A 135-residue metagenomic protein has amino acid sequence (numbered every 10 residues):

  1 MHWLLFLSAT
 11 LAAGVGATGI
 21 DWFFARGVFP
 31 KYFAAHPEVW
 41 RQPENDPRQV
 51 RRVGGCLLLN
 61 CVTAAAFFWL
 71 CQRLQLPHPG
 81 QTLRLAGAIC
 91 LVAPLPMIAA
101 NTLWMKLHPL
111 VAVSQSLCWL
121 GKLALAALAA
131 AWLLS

Functional and structural regions predicted by a protein language model:
M1-S135: Juxtamembrane/disordered regions of integral membrane proteins
